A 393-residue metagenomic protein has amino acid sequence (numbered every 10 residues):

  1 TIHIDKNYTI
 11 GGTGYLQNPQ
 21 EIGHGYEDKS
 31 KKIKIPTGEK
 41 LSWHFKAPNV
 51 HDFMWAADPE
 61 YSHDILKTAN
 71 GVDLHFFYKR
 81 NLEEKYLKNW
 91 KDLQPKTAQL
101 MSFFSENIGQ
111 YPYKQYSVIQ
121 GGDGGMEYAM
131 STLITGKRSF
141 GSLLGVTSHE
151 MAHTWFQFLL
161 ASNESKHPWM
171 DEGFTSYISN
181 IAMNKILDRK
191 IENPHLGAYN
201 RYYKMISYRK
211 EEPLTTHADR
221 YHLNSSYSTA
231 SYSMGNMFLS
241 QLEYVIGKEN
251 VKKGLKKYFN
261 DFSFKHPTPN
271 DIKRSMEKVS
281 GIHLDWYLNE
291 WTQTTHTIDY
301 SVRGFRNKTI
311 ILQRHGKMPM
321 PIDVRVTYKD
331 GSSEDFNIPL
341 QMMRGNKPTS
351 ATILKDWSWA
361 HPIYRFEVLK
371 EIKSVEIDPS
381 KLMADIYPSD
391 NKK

Functional and structural regions predicted by a protein language model:
T1-S148, Y177-N180: Hydrophobic helix-coil surface modules that form long, contiguous segments used for peptide/substrate interaction
N7-G12, D285, I298, G304-P362 (+1 more regions): Beta-strand-rich binding/interaction modules
D73, G124-M126, H149-T154, K204-A218 (+1 more regions): Active-site-adjacent bridging/hinge elements
L82-K91, L133, E164-S165, S225-S228 (+2 more regions): Second-shell loop/turn segments in exported
L133-H195, L255: Zinc-dependent metallopeptidase catalytic helix centered on the HExxH motif and its immediate flanking segment
E172-M237, Q241, V245, F262: Acidic/His/Gly-enriched intrinsically disordered linker/tail segments that often contain short helix/coil "MoRF-like"
S228-I310: Amphipathic alpha-helical substructures
P379-D390: Short acidic/polar inter-strand loop motif in beta-rich domains
